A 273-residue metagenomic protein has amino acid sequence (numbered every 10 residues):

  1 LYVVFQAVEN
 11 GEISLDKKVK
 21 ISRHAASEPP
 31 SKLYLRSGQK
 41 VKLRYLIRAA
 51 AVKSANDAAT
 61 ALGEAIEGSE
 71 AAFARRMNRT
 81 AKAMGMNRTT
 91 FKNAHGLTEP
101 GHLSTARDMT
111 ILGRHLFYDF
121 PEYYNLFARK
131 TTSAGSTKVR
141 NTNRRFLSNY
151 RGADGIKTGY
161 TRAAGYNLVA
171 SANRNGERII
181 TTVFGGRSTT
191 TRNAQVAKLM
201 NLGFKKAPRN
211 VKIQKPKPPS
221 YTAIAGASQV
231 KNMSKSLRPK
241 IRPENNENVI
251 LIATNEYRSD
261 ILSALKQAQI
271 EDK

Functional and structural regions predicted by a protein language model:
L1-R107, F117: Active-site-adjacent loops and short helices of periplasmic peptidoglycan-processing enzymes
M86-T90, T98-L103, R107-K273: Domain-terminus/edge residues, biased toward the C-terminal soluble/receptor-binding domains of extracytoplasmic
